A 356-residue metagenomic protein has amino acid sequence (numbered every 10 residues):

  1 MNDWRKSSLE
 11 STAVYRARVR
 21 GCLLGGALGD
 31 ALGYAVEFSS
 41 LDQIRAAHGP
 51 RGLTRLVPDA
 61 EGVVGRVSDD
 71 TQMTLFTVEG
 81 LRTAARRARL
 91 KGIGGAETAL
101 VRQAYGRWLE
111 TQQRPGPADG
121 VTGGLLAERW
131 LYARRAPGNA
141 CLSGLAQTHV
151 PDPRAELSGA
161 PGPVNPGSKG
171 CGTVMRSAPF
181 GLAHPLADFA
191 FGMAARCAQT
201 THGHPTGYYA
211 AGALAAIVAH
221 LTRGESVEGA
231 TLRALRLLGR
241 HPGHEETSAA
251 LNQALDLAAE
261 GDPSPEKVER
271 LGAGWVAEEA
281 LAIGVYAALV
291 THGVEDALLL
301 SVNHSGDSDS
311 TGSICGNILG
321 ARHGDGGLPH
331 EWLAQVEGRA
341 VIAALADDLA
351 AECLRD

Functional and structural regions predicted by a protein language model:
M1-D356: Structured, active/binding-site neighborhoods that engage oxygen-rich ligands
